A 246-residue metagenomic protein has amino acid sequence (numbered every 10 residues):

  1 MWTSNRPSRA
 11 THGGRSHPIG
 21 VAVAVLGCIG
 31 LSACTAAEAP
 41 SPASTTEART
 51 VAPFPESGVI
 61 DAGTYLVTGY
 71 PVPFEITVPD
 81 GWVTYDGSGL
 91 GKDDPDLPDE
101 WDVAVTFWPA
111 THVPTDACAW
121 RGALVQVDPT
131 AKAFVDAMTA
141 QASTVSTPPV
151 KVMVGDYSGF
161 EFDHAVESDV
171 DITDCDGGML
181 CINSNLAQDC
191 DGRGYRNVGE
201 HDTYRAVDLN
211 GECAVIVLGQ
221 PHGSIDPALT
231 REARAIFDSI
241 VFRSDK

Functional and structural regions predicted by a protein language model:
W2-P7, G14, P18-H112, A117-C118 (+2 more regions): N-terminal targeting sequences that direct proteins away from the cytosol to non-cytosolic compartments
G13, H17-P18, T144-G155, S244-K246: Short glycine-rich, low-complexity/disordered patches
A22-L26, Q126, D136: N-terminal non-cleavable signal-anchor helices
G91, R121, F160, D174-G178 (+1 more regions): Surface-exposed beta-strand edges and their flanking turn/coil or helix-capping segments
T115-A133: Surface-exposed, low-complexity/disordered Ser/Thr/Gly/Pro/Asn-rich loops and linkers
P129, A133, A137, A228 (+1 more regions): Extracytoplasmic/secreted proteins, especially bacterial periplasmic and envelope-associated proteins
K132-R205: Signature of long, low-cysteine stretches enriched in small and polar/charged residues
